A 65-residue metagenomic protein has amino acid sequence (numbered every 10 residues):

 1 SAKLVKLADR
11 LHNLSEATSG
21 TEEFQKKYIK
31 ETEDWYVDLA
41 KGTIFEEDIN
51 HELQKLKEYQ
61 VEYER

Functional and structural regions predicted by a protein language model:
S1-R65: Active-site helical microenvironments for divalent-metal-assisted chemistry
